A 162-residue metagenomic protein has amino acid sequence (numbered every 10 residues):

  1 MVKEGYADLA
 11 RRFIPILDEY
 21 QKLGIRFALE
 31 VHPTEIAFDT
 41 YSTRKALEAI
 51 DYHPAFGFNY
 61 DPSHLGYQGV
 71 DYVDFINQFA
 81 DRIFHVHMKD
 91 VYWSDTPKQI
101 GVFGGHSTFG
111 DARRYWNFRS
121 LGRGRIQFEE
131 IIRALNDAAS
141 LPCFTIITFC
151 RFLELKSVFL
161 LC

Functional and structural regions predicted by a protein language model:
M1, Y67, F152-E154: A short acidic, helix-capping loop that chelates divalent metal ions and anchors anionic groups
M1-F58: Active-site acidic/histidine proton-transfer and metal-coordination neighborhood in alpha/beta enzyme cores
Y6, T40-R44, G66-L141, K156-S157: Gly/Pro-rich active-site loop or hairpin
F13, F38, H64, F79 (+2 more regions): Tryptophan-centric aromatic hotspots in well-structured domains and transmembrane helices
F27-L29, F56-D61, F84-M88, P142-I147: Hydrophobic faces of well-ordered beta-strands that scaffold small-molecule active sites in alpha/beta enzyme cores
P33-E35, P62-H64, D90-Y92, C150: Active-site-proximal loop/turn and secondary-structure-junction residues that shape catalytic pockets, frequently
D51-P54, S63-Y67: Extended hydrophobic secondary-structure segments
T145-L160: A short, acidic, flexible beta-alpha connecting loop/helix-capping segment that sits on the rim of active
